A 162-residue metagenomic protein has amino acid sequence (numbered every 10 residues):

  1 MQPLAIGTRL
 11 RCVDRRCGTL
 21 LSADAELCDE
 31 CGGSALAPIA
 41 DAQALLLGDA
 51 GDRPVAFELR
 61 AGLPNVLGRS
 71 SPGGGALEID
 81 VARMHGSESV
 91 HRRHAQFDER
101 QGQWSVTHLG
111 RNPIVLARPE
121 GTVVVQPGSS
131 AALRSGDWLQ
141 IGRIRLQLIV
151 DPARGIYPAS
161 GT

Functional and structural regions predicted by a protein language model:
M1-E88, D98-R100, A132-W138, R143-T162: Intrinsically disordered, low-complexity acidic Ser/Thr-rich regulatory segments
V90-R92: Functionally critical, mid-to-C-terminal surface segments that flank or help form catalytic/ligand
H94-Q96, Q101-W138: Forkhead-associated
